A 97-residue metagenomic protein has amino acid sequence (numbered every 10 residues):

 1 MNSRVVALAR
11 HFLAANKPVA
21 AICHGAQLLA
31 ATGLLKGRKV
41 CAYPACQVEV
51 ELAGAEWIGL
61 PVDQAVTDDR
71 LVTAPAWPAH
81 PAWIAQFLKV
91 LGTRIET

Functional and structural regions predicted by a protein language model:
M1-T97: Active-site-adjacent pocket-lining segments in enzyme domains
